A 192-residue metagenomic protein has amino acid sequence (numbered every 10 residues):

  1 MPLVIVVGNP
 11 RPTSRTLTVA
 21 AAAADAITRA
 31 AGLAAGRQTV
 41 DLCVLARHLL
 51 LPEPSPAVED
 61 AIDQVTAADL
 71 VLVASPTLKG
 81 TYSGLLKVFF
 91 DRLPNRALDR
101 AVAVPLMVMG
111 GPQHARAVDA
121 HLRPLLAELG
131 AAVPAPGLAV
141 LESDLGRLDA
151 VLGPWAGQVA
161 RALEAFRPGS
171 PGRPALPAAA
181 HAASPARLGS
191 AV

Functional and structural regions predicted by a protein language model:
M1-D91, A175-V192: N-terminal beta1-alpha1-beta2 submodule of the flavodoxin-like/Rossmannoid cofactor-binding fold
V19-A23, V118, W155: Hydrophobic alpha-helical membrane-association signature
A34, L98-V102, A131: A short helix->loop->beta-strand "cap" motif at the edges of active sites that frequently abuts
T66, R96-L98: Structured loop/turn residues at beta-strand edges in well-structured enzyme cores
V88-N95, P124-A127: A glycine- and small-aliphatic-rich helix-loop capping segment at beta-alpha/alpha-beta transitions that lines
A103-P154: Short, glycine-/small-residue-rich phosphate/pyrophosphate-handling segment
P134-V192: Glycine-rich phosphate/pyrophosphate-binding loop and the adjoining helix
